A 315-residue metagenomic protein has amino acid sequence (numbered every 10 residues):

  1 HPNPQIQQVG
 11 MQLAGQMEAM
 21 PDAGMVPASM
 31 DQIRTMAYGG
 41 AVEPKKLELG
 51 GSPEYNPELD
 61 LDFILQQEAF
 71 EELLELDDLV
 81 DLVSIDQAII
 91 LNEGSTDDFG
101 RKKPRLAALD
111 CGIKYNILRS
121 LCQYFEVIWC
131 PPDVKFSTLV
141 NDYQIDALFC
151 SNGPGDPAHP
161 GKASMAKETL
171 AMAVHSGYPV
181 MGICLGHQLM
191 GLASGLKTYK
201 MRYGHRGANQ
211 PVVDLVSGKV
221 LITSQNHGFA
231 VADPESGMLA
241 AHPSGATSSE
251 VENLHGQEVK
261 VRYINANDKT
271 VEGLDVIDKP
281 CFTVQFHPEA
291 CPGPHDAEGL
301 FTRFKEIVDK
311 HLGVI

Functional and structural regions predicted by a protein language model:
H1-E43, G50: Gly/Thr/Ser/Pro-rich low-complexity intrinsically disordered regions
A28, Q32-Y143, P157, H255 (+2 more regions): RNA-binding accessory domains that recognize and position tRNA/RNA substrates
R105-D110, T223-S224, F282-F286: Active-site-proximal beta-strand elements of phosphoester/diester hydrolases
D142, A147, S151-P234, P294-V308: Cysteine-nucleophile active-site neighborhood
G153, K279, E289: Flexible loop residues that form catalytic and substrate-binding hotspots at small-molecule/glycan-binding clefts
K219-D278, I315: Catalytic beta-strand/loop cores that center a nucleophilic Ser/Cys/Thr and support acyl-enzyme chemistry
